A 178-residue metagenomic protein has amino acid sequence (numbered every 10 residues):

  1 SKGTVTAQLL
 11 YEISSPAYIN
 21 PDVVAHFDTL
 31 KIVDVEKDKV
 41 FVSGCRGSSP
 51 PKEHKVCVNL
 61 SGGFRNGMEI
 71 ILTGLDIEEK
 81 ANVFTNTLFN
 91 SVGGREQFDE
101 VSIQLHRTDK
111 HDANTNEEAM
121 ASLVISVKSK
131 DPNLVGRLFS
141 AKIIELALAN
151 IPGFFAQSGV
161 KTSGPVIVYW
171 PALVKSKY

Functional and structural regions predicted by a protein language model:
S1-P50, C57-L60, R65-I70: A conserved active-site cap/scaffold subdomain adjacent to cofactor or substrate pockets
K52-Y178: C-terminal non-catalytic interaction/assembly regions of soluble proteins
